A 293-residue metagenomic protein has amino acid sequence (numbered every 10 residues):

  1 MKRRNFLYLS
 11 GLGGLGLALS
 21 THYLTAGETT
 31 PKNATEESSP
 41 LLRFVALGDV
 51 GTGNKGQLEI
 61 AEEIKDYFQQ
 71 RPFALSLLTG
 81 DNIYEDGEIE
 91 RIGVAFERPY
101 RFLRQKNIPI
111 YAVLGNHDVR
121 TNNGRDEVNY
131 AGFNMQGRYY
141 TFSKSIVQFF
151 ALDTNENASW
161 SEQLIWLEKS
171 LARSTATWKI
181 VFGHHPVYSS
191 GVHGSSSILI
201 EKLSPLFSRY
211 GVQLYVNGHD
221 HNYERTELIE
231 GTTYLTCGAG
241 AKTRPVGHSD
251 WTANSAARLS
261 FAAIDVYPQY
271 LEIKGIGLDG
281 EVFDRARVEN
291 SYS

Functional and structural regions predicted by a protein language model:
N5-G27: N-terminal export signals
T25-R91, S189-S190: N-terminal active-site segment of His-dependent metallophosphoesterases
E36, K65, P72, Y84-K179 (+3 more regions): Extended active-site neighborhood of metal-dependent phosphoesterases/phosphodiesterases
F44-A46, S76-L78, A112, V181 (+1 more regions): Residue-level marker for buried hydrophobic side chains located in beta-strands that build the well-ordered beta-sheet
D49, G80-D81, G115-N116, H184 (+1 more regions): Active-site glycine-centered loops adjacent to acidic/histidine catalytic or metal-binding residues that shape
G275-G277: Residue-level recognition of conserved beta-strand positions in structured domain cores
G280-V282: Residue-level signal for glycine
